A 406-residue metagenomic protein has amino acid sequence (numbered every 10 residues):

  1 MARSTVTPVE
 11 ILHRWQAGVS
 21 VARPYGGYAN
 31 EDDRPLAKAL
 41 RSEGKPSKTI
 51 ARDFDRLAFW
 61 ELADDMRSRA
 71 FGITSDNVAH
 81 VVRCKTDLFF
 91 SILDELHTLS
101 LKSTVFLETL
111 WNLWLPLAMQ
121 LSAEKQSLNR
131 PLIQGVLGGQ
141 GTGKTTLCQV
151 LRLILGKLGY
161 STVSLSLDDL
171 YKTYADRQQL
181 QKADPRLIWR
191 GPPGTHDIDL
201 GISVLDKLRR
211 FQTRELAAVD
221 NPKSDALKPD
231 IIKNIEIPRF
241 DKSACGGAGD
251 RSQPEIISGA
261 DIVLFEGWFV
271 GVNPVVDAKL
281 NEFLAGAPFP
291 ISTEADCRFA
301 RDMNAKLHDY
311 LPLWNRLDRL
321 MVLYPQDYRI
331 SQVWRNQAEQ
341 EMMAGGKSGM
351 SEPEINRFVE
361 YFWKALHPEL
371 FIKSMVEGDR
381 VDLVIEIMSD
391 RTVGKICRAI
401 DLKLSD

Functional and structural regions predicted by a protein language model:
A2-L88, W111, F269-D406: Conserved NTP phosphate-binding and transfer environment spanning the P-loop NTPase/kinase superfamily
S100-K125: N-terminal pre-Walker A segment at the start of P-loop NTPase domains
T104-F106, V163, L170-N221, D225-C245: Conserved nucleotide-sensing/catalytic segment adjacent to the nucleotide-binding pocket in NTP-handling enzymes
I133-G138: Short hydrophobic/aromatic beta-strand immediately N-terminal to the Walker A/P-loop
G141: Walker A (P-loop) phosphate-binding loop of P-loop NTPases
K144: Conserved lysine of the Walker
L147, L151: Hydrophobic positions on the alpha1 helix immediately C-terminal to the Walker A/P-loop
L153-V163: Post-Walker A helix-loop "phosphate-sensing" segment adjacent to the P-loop in P-loop NTPases
